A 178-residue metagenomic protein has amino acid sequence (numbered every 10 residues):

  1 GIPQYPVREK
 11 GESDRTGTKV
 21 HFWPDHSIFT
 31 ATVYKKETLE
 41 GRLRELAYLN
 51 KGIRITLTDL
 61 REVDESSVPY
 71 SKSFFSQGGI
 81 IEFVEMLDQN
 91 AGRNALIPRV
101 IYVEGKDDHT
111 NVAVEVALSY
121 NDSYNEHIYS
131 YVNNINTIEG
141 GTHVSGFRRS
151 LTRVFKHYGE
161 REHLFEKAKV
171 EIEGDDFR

Functional and structural regions predicted by a protein language model:
G1-Q77, F83: GHKL-type ATPase core
R15-T16, L49-K51, T110-V112, D176-R178: Short, well-ordered loop/turn elements at secondary-structure boundaries
T58-F177: GHKL/Bergerat-fold ATPase module in large chromosome/replication-associated machines
